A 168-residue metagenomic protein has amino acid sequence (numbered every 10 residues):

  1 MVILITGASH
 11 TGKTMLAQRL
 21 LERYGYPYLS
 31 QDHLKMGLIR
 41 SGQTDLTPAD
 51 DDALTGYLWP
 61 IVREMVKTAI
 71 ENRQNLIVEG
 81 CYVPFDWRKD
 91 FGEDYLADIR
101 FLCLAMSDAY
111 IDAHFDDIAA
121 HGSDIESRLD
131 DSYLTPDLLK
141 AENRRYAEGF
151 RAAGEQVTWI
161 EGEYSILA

Functional and structural regions predicted by a protein language model:
I5: Hydrophobic anchor at the beta1->P-loop junction of P-loop NTPases
A8: P-loop (Walker A) phosphate-binding loop of NTP-binding proteins
G12: Conserved glycine(s) of the Walker
M15: Conserved Walker
Q18-I61: Conserved substrate/cofactor phosphate-moiety recognition/catalytic segment in nucleotide-dependent phosphotransferases
A53-M106: Glycine-rich phosphate-binding loop used to anchor ATP phosphates in small-molecule kinases, encompassing both
D98-R145: A glycine- and Lys/Arg-enriched "phosphate-lid" helix/loop adjacent to the NTP-binding pocket of small-molecule kinases
R144-A168: NTP-dependent small-molecule kinase module
